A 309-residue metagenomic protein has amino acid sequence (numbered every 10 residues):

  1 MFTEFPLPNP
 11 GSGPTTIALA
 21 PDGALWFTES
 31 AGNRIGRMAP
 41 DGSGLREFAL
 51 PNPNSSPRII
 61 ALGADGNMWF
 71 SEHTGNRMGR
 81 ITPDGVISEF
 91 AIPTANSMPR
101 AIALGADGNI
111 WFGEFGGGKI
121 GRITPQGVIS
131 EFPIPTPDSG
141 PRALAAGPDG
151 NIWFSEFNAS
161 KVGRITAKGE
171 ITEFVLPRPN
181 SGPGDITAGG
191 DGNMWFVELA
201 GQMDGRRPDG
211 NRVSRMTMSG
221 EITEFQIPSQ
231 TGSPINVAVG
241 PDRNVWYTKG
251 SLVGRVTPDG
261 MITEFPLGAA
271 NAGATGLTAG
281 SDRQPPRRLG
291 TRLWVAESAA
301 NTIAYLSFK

Functional and structural regions predicted by a protein language model:
P6-P10, A49-N52, A91-T94, P133-P137 (+3 more regions): Surface loop/turn motifs at the tips and blade-to-blade linkers of beta-strand repeat domains
G13, A31, S56, T74 (+8 more regions): Beta-rich catalytic cores
L19-D22, L62-D65, L104-D107, A146-D149 (+3 more regions): Residue-level detector of Asp-centered blade-edge/turn motifs that repeat once per structural unit in beta-propeller
L25-A31, M68-T74, I110-G116, I152-N158 (+3 more regions): Conserved beta-strand positions in repeat-built beta-propeller and related beta-rich domains
N33-R37, N76-R80, G118-R122, S160-R164 (+3 more regions): A short loop-to-beta-strand structural motif that recurs across blades of beta-propeller domains
A39-S43, I81-V86, I123-V128, I165-E170 (+3 more regions): Short loop/turn segments that connect beta-strands within beta-propeller blades
T275-K309: Blade-level signature of beta-propeller repeat domains, shared across WD40, Kelch, NHL, RCC1 and BNR/Asp-box propellers
